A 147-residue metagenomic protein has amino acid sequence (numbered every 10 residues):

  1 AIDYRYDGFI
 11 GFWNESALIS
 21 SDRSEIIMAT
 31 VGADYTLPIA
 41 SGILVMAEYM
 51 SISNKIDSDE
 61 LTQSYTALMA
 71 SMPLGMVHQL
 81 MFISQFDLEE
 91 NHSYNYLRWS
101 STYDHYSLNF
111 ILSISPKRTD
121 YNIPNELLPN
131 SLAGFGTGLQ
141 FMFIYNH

Functional and structural regions predicted by a protein language model:
A1-D3, T30-G32, A67-M69, Y96 (+1 more regions): Membrane-embedded beta-strand positions in outer-membrane beta-barrel channels/transporters
R5-D87: Detector for outer-membrane/organellar transmembrane beta-barrel domains, recognizing the amphipathic beta-strand
D7-G8, E90, S101-H105, H147: A generic beta-sheet turn/junction motif
D22, A29, N91-S100: Generic detector of contiguous secondary-structure segments
Y94-R118: C-terminal structured domain segments
W99-S101, F110-L112, A133-H147: Outer-membrane beta-barrel "beta-signal"
T119-L132: Solvent-exposed loop segments that connect transmembrane elements
